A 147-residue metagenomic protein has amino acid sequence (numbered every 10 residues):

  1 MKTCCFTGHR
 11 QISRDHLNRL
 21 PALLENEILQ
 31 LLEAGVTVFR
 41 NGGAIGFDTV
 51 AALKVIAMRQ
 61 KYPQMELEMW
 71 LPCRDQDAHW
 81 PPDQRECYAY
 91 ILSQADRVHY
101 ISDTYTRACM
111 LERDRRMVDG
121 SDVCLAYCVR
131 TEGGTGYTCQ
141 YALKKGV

Functional and structural regions predicted by a protein language model:
M1-V147: Acidic/glycine-enriched connector segments
